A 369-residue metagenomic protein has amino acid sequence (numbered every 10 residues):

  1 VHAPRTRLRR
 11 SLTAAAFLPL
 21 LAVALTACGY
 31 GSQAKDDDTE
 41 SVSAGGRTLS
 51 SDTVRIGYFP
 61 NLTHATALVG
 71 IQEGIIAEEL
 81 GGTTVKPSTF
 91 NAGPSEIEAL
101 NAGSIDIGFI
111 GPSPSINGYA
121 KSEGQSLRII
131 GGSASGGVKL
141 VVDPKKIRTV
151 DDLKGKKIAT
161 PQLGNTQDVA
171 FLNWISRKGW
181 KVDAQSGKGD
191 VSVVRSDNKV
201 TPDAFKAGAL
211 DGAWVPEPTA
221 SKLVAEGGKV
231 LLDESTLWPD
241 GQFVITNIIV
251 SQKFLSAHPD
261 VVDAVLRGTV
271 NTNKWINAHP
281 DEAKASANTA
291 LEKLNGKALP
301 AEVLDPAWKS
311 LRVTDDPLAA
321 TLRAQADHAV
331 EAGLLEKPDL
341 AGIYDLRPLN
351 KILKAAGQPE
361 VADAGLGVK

Functional and structural regions predicted by a protein language model:
H2-A16: Bacterial N-terminal signal peptides that target proteins for export
A24-A27: C-terminal motif of bacterial Sec signal peptides marking the signal peptidase cleavage site
G29-S32: Bacterial signal peptide processing site
A34-V194, D211-W214: Short, glycine-/small- and polar/acidic-enriched structural segments that line small-molecule recognition paths
A77-G82, D183, T236-D240, K309-L318: Short, solvent-exposed loop/beta-turn-alpha elements that line the ligand-binding surface or hinge of extracytoplasmic
G187-D190, V194, K199-E292: Pocket-lining segment of extracytoplasmic ligand-binding domains
S256-E336: Secondary-structure end/capping motifs
D327-K369: Conserved C-terminal helix/tail region of periplasmic/extracytoplasmic solute-binding proteins
